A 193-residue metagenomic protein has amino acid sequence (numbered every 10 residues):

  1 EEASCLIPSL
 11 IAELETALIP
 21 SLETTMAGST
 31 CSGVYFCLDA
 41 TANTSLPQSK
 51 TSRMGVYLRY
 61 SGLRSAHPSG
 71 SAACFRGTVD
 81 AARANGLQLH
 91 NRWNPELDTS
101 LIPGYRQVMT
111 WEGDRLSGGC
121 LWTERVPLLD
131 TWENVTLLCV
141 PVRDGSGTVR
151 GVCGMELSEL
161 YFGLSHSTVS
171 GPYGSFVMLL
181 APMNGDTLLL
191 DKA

Functional and structural regions predicted by a protein language model:
E1, H90-P95, V140, G185-A193: Short, intrinsically disordered, charge-balanced linker/junction segments flanking boundaries in proteins
E1-R115: Extracytoplasmic/periplasmic sensory segments of membrane signal-transduction proteins
P20-E23, E124-P127, G163-T168: Generic recognition of flexible, low-complexity loop/linker segments
M26-S29, T131-W132, V149, G171-P172: Extracellular/periplasmic catalytic domains that process cell-envelope and extracellular macromolecules
Y35, L138, C153-G154, M178-L180: Structural recognition of the beta-strand scaffold that forms the well-ordered cores of secreted hydrolase catalytic
T78-G154, F162: Extracytoplasmic/periplasmic ligand-binding sensor regions of membrane-associated signaling proteins
L160-A193: Intrinsic low-complexity, intrinsically disordered coil/linker regions enriched in small/polar and charged residues
